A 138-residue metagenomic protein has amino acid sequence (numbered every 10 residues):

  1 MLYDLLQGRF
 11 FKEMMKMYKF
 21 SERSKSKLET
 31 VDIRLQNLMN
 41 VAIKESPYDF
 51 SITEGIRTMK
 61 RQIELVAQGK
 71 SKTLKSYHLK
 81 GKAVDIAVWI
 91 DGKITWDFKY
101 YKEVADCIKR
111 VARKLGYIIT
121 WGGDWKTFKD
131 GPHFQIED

Functional and structural regions predicted by a protein language model:
L6, F10-D49: Active-site acidic/histidine clusters and adjacent loop/turn architecture that either coordinate catalytic ions
F10-F11, F20, F50, F98 (+2 more regions): Phenylalanine-focused residue identity feature
K25-E29, M59-L65, K109: Short linear motifs at secondary-structure transitions and domain/linker junctions
E29, K72-D138: Catalytic cores and adjacent binding grooves of peptidoglycan-active enzymes
I33-T73: Secreted/periplasmic proteins that engage bacterial cell-wall peptidoglycan
